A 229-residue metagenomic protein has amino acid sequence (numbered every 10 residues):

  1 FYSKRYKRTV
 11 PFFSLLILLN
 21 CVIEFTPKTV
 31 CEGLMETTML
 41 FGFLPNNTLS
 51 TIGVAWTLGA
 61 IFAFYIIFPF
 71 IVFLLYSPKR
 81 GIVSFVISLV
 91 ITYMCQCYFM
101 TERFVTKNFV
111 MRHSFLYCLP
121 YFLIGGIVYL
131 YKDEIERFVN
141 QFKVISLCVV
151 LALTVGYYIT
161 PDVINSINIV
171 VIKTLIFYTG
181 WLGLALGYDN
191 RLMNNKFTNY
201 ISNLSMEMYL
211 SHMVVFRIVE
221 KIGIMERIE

Functional and structural regions predicted by a protein language model:
F1-F62, T92-F109, H113-F115, P120 (+1 more regions): Membrane-interface helix-loop-helix regions
Y2-Y6, G33-L40, L74, I135 (+2 more regions): Hydrophobic alpha-helical segments of integral membrane proteins, encompassing both true transmembrane helices
C21-V22, L40-L44, I87-T101, C148-P161 (+2 more regions): Aromatic-anchored segments of alpha-helical transmembrane domains
V22-F25, F70-P78, G126-E136, G156-P161 (+2 more regions): Structural signal for the C-terminal ends of transmembrane alpha-helices and the immediately following loop
C31-E32, R80-F85, N165-K173: Short, aromatic-rich membrane-interface segments at the entry and exit of alpha-helical transmembrane domains
P45, L49, V105-R112, F138 (+2 more regions): Membrane-interfacial loop-to-transmembrane-helix junctions in polytopic alpha-helical membrane proteins
F62-I91, I127-S146: Solvent-exposed interhelical
C118, F122, L147-E229: Alpha-helical transmembrane segments of multi-pass integral membrane proteins
